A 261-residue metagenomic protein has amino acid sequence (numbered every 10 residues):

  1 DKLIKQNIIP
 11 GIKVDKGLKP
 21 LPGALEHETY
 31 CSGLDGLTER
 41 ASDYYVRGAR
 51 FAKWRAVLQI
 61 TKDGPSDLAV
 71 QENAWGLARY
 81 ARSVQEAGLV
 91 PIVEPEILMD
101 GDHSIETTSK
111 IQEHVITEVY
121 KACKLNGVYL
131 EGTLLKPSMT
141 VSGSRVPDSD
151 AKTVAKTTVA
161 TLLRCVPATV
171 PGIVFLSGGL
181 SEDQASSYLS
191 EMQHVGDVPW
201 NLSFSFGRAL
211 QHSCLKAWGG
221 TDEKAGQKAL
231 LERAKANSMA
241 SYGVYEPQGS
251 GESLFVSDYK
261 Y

Functional and structural regions predicted by a protein language model:
D1-G48: Active-site cofactor/substrate anionic-group-binding motifs, chiefly glycine- and Lys/Arg-rich phosphate-binding loops
P22-L25, A56-A69, I97-H103, S144: Glycine-rich, proline-tolerant flexible connector loops at the mouths of alpha/beta enzymes
L25-R40, P65-Y80, E113-H114: Glycine-rich anion/phosphate-binding loops
Y44, A81-V84, C123, L162: Hydrophobic pocket-lining residues that define ligand/cofactor binding sites across diverse proteins
F51-A56, G88-L98, V128-S138: Short beta-strand segments at enzyme active-site cores
A69-I92, E96, D100, I105-K110: Active-site acidic/histidine proton-transfer and metal-coordination neighborhood in alpha/beta enzyme cores
H103-Y261: Active-site capping/gating regions of soluble enzymes
